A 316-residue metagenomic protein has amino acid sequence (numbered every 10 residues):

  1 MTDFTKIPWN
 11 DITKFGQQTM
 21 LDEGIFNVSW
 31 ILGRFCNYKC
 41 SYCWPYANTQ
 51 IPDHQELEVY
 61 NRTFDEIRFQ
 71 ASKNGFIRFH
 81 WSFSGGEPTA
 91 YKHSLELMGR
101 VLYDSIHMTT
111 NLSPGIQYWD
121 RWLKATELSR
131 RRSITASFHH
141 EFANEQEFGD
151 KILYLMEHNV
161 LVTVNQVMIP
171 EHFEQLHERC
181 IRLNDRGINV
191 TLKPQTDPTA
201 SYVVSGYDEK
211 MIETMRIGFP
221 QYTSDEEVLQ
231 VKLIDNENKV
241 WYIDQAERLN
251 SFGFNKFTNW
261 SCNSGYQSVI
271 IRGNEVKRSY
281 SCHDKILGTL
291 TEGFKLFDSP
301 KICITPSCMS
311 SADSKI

Functional and structural regions predicted by a protein language model:
M1-T2, G187: Non-catalytic N-terminal targeting/anchoring module and adjacent flexible stem/linker that precedes the structured
T2, S201-I316: Accessory C-terminal segments flanking Radical SAM cores
I7-W9, T13-R62, S281: Canonical Radical SAM [4Fe-4S] cluster-binding loop centered on the CxxxCxxC motif and its immediate flanking residues
F35, K39, W44, E66-N74 (+1 more regions): Glycine-rich short-loop/terminal segments
A47-E58, G75-Y91, V101-Y118, T126-E147 (+2 more regions): Core AdoMet radical
H54-I67, L95-E96, Y118-W122, E145-K151 (+1 more regions): Well-ordered, non-membrane alpha-helical segments in soluble/globular domains
A71-S72, M98-V101, D120-R130, D150-N159 (+1 more regions): Acidic (Asp/Glu)-rich catalytic clusters
A143-E247: Conserved C-terminal portion of the radical SAM core fold that forms the substrate/S-adenosylmethionine-binding
